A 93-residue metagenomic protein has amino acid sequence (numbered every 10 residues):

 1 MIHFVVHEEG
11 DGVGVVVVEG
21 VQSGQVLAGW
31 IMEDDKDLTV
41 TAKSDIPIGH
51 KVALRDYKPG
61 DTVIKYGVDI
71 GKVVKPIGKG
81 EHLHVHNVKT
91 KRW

Functional and structural regions predicted by a protein language model:
I2-W93: N-terminal small-residue-enriched
